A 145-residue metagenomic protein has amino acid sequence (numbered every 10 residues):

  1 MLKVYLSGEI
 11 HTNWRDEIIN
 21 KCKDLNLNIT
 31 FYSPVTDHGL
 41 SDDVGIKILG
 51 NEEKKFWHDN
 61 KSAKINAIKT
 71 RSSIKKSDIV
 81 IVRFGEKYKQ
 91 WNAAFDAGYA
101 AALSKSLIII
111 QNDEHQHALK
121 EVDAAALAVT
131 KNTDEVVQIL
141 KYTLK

Functional and structural regions predicted by a protein language model:
M1-K145: Conserved catalytic or regulatory cores that recognize and/or transform ribose-phosphate-containing ligands
